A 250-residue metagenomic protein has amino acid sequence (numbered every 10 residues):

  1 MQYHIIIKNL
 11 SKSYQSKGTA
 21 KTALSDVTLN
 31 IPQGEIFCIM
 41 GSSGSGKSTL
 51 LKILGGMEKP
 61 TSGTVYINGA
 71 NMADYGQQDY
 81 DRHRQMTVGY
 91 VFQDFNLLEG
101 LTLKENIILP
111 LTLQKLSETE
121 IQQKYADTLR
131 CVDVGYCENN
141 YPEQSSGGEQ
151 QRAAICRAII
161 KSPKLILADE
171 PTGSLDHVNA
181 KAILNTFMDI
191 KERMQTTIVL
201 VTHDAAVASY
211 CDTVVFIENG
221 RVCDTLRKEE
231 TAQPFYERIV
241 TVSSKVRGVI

Functional and structural regions predicted by a protein language model:
M40-S42: The feature captures the beta-strand-to-loop junction immediately N-terminal to the Walker
G55: Helix-to-loop junction immediately C-terminal to a conserved catalytic motif
G63-N71: Conserved ABC transporter NBD signature motif
L101-L109: Short coil-to-helix segment of the ABC ATPase nucleotide-binding domain corresponding to the Q-loop/switch region
Y141-S145, E149-Q151: Conserved ABC ATPase signature
I160-K164: A short, proline-enriched helix->beta-strand linker immediately N-terminal to the Walker B motif in ABC-type P-loop
I166-D169: Catalytic Walker B motif of ABC-type/P-loop ATPase nucleotide-binding domains
